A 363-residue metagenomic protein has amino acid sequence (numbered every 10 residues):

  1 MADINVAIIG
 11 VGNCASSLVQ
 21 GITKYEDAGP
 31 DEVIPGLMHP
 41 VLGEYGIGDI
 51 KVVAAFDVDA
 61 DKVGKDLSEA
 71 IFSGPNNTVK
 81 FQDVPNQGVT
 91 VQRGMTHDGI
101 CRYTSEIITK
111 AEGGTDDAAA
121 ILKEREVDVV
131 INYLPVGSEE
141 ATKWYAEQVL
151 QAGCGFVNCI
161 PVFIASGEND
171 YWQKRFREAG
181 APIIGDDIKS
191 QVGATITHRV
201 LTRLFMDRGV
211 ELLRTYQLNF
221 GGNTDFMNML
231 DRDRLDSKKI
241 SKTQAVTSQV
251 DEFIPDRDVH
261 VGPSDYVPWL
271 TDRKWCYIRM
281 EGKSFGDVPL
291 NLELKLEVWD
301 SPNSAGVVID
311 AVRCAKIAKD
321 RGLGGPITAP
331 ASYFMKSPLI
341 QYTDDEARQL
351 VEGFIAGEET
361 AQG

Functional and structural regions predicted by a protein language model:
M1-Y145, L235-I240, C276: N-terminal glycine-/serine-/threonine-rich beta1-alpha1-beta2 phosphate-ribose binding loop of Rossmann-like
A7-I9, K51, K62, S73-N76 (+2 more regions): Active-site-lining helix/loop region of Rossmann-like oxidoreductase modules
G10-S16, P135-E140, I160-E168, K189-T195 (+1 more regions): Gly/Ser/Thr-rich loops at beta-strand to alpha-helix junctions that form or flank small-molecule/cofactor-binding
V19-G21, K65-S68, N169-W172, T197-H198 (+1 more regions): Short acidic, glycine/serine/threonine-rich loops at helix termini
V130-N132, F156-C159, I184-D187, T215: Short catalytic-loop micro-motif centered on adjacent basic/acidic residues
P135-Q151, C159-P182: Rossmann-fold NAD(P)-binding glycine/threonine-rich loop
Q173-I188, G209, L213: Rossmann-fold dehydrogenase core element
N303-G363: NAD(P)-dependent Rossmann-like dehydrogenase/reductase catalytic/cofactor-binding core
